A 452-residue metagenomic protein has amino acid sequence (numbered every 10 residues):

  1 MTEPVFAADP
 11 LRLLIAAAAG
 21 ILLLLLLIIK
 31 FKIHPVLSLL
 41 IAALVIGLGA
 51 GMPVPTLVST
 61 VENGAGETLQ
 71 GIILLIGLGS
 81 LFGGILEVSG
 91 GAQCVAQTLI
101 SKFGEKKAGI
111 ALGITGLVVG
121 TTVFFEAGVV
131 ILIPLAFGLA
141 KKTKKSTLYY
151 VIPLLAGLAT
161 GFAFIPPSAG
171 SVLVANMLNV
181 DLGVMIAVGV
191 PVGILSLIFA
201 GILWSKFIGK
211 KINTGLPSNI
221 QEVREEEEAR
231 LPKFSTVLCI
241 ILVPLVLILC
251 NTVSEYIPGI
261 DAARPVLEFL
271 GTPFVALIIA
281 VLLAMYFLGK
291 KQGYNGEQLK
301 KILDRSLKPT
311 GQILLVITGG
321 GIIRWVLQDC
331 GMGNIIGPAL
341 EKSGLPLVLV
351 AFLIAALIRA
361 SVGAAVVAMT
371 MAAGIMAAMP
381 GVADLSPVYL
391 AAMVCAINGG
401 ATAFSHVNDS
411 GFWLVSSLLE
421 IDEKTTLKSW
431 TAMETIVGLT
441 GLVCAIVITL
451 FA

Functional and structural regions predicted by a protein language model:
T2-A7, V54-G64, S171-G183, S254-L267 (+2 more regions): Membrane-interface helix termini and inter-helical loops of multi-pass transporters
T2-L11, A187-K301: Long, contiguous bundles of hydrophobic transmembrane helices that form the permeation core of multi-pass
L13-L25, K32-M52, I73-L78, T236-L249 (+2 more regions): Hydrophobic mid-bilayer segments of alpha-helices in multi-pass membrane transport proteins, especially secondary
L14-A19, L37-L40, I73, G109-I114 (+11 more regions): Hydrophobic alpha-helical transmembrane segments
A50, E87-A92, K102-K106, L139-Y150 (+5 more regions): Juxtamembrane helix-boundary/capping and inter-helix hinge elements in multi-pass membrane proteins
V54-K141, G293-V382: Membrane-embedded alpha-helical segments and adjacent helix-loop junctions characteristic of multi-pass solute
I76, E105-T121, K144-A163, V184-V190 (+3 more regions): Alpha-helical transmembrane segments of multi-pass membrane proteins
F103-K106, G193, L347-A452: C-terminal transmembrane helix pair
